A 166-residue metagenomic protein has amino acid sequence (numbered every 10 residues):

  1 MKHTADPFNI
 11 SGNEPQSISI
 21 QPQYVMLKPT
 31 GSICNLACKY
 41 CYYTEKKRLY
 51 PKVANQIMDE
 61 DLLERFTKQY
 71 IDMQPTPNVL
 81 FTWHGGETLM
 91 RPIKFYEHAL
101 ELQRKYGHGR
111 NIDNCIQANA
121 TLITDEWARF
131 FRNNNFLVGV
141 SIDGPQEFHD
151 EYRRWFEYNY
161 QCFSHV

Functional and structural regions predicted by a protein language model:
M1-N9: Basic amphipathic alpha-helical segments that dock to polyanions
F8-R129, N133-N135: Conserved alpha-helical substructure of the radical SAM core
Y50-V53, D150-W155: Short acidic, glycine/proline-rich loop/turn micro-motifs
D59, E147, V166: Active-site-proximal cofactor/substrate-binding loop regions of enzyme domains
L122, P145-E147: Conserved nucleotide-binding/hydrolysis micro-motifs of P-loop NTPases
V138-I142: Conserved phosphate-donor/acceptor-positioning beta-strand/loop module used by diverse small-molecule
R154-V166: Glycine-rich S-adenosyl-L-methionine
